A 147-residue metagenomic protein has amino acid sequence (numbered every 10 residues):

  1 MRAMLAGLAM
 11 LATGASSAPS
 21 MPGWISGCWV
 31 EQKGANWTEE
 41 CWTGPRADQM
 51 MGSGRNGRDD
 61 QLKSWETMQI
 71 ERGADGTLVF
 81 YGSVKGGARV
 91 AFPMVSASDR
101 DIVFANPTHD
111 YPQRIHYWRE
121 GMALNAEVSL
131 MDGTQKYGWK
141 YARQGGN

Functional and structural regions predicted by a protein language model:
A3-A12: Sec-dependent N-terminal signal peptides
S16-C28: N-terminal helix-cap/turn-to-beta initiation motif at the start of protein domains
S26, E31-T108: Central antiparallel beta-sheet cores of small beta-barrel/beta-sandwich binding domains
G27, E40, G52, I115 (+2 more regions): Hydrophobic residues positioned within well-ordered beta-strands of beta-sheet architectures
E40-P45, E71, Y117-G121, Y141-R143: Aromatic-rich beta-strand edge motifs centered on tyrosine
R89, D99, W118-N147: Edge beta-strand at a domain terminus
D110-Q113: Charged, amphipathic alpha-helical segments
